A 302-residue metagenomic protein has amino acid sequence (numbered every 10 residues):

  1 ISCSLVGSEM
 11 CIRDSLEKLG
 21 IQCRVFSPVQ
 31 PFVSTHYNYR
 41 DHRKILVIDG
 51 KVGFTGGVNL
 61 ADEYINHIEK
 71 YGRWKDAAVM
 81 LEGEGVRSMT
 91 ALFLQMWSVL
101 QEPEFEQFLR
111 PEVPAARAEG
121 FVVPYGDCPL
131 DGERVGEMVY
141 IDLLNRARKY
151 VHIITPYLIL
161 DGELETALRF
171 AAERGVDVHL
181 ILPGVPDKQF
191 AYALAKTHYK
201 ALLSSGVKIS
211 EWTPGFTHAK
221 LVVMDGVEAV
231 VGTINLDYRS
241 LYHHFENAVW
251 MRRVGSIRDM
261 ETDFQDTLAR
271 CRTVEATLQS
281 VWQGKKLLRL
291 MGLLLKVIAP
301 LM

Functional and structural regions predicted by a protein language model:
I1-G7, C11: Single conserved hydrophobic/aromatic residue that forms the stacking wall/gate of nucleotide- or nucleobase-binding
S4, S15, L81, G120-R270: Substrate-recognition/specificity elements adjacent to catalytic centers across diverse enzyme folds
S4, V25-P28, D49, G56-G57 (+1 more regions): Glycine-rich, histidine-containing beta strand-loop boundary motifs that form or position
S15-V29: A glycine-rich helix N-cap at a beta->alpha junction
P28-F32, G215-T217: Short acidic loop-to-helix transition motifs that present clustered carboxylates
V29, N59, G85, Y157 (+1 more regions): Active-site-proximal loop/turn and secondary-structure-junction residues that shape catalytic pockets, frequently
T35-Y39, E211-P214: Short loop/turn motifs at secondary-structure junctions and domain boundaries
N38-P124, C128, M224, V230-A299: Signature of lipid phosphatidyltransferase scaffolds
